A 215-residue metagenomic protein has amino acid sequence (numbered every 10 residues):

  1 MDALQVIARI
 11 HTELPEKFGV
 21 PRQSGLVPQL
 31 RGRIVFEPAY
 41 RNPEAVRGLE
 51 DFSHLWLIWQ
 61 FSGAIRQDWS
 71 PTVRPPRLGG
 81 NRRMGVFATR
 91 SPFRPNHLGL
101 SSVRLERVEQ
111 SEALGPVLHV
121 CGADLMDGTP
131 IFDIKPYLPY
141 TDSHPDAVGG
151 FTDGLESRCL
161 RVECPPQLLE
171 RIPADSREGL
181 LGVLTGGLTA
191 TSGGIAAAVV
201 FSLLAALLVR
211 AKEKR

Functional and structural regions predicted by a protein language model:
M1-S102, E106-R215: Glycine-rich, low-complexity intrinsically disordered segments
